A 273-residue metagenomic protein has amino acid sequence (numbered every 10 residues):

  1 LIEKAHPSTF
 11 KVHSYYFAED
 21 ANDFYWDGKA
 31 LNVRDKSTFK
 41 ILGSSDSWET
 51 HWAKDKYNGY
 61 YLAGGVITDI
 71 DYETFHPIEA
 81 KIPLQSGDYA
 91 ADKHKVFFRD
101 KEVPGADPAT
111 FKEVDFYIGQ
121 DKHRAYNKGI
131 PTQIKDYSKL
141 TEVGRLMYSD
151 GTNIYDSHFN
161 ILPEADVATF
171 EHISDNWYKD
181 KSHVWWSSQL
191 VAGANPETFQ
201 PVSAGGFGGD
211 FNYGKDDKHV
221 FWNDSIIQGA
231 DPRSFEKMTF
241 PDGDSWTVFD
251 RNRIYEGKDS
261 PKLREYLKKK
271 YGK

Functional and structural regions predicted by a protein language model:
L1-K273: Non-catalytic tandem-repeat scaffold regions and their flanking low-complexity/translocation tails
